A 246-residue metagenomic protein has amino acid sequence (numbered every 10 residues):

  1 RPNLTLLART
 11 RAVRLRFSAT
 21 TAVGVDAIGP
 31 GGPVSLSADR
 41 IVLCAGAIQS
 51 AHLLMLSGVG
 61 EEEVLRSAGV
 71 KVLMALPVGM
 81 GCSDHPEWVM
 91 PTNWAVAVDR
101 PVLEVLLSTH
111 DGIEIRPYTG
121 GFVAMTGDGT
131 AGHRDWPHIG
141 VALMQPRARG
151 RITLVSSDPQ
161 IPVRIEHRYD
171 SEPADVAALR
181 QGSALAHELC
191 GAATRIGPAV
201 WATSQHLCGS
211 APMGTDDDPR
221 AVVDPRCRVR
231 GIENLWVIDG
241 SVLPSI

Functional and structural regions predicted by a protein language model:
R1, S18-A19, A47-Q49, V59-E61 (+3 more regions): Acidic glycine-/aspartate-rich tracts in secreted/extracellular proteins
L7-A8, V13-S18, Y118-G120, A184 (+1 more regions): A glycine-rich dinucleotide-binding beta-alpha-beta segment and adjacent secondary-structure elements that constitute
L15, V25-D99, D239: Glycine-rich loop(s) and the adjacent beta-strand/alpha-helix scaffold that form part
T20-D26, W136-H138: Short, hydrophobic/aromatic-rich segments at coil-to-beta transitions
A51, P244-I246: A conserved FAD-binding loop/helix module that cradles the flavin
L54, E62, E104, R180-H187: Non-transmembrane alpha-helical segments in soluble domains of secreted/periplasmic/extracellular proteins
P86-S183, S204-G209, V237-P244: FAD cofactor-binding and catalytic pocket of flavoenzymes
